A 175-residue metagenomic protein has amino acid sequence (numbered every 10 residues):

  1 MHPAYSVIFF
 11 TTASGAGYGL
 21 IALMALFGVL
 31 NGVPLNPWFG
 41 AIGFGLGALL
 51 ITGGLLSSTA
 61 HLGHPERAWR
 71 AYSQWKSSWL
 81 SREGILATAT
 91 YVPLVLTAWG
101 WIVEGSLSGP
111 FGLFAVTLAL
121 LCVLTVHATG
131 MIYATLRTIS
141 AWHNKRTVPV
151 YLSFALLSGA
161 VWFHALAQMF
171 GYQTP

Functional and structural regions predicted by a protein language model:
M1-T52: N-terminal signal-anchor module of multipass membrane proteins
Y5, F10-G15, N31-V33, K76-W79 (+1 more regions): Long, contiguous internal "core" modules enriched in hydrophobic/ aromatic residues
A22, H61, W162: Hydrophobic/aromatic pocket-lining and membrane-interface residues
W38, H64-R67, M131: A generic short-segment signal for beta-strand/edge and adjacent turn/coil regions
G47-I51, A71-S78: Short juxtamembrane and helix-loop transition motifs at transmembrane-helix boundaries in membrane proteins
L50-A60, V123-M131: Transmembrane alpha-helical segments that form the membrane-embedded catalytic/substrate-channel core of multi-pass
S58-W75: Membrane-helix interface/capping segments
